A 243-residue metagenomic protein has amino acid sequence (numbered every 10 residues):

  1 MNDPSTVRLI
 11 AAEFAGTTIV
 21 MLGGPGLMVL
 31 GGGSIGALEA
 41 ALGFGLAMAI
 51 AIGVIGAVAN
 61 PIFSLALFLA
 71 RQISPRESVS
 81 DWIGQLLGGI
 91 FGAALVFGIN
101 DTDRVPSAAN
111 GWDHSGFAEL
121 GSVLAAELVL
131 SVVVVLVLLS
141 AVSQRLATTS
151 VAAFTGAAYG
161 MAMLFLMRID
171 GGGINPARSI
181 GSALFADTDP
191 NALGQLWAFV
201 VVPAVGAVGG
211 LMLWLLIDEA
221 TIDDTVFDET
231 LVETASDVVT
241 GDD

Functional and structural regions predicted by a protein language model:
M1-D243: Membrane-interface helix-loop junctions and terminal tails of multi-pass membrane proteins
